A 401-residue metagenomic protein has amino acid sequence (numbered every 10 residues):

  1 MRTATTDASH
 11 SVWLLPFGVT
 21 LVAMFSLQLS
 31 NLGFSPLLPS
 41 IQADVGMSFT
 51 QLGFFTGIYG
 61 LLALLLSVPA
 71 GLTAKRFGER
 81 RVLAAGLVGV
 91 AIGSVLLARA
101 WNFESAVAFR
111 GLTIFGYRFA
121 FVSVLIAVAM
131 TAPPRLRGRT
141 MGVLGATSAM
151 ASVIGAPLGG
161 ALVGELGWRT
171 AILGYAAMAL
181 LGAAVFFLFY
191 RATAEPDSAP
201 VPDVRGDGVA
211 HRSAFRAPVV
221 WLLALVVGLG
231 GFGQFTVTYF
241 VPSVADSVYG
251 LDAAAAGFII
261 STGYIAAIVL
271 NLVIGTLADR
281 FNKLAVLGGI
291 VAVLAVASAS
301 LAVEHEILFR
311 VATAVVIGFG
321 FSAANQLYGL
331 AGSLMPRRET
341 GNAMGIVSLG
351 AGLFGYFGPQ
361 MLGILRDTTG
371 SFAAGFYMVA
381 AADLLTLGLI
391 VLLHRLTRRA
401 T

Functional and structural regions predicted by a protein language model:
L32, G60-V68, S152-V153, Y264-L272 (+2 more regions): Residue-level signature of mid-helix packing/kink "hotspots" within the transmembrane helices of 12-pass Major
F34-S35, V219-I268: Extracytoplasmic gate region of multi-pass secondary transporters
L65-W101: Conserved MFS/SLC helix-loop-helix module at the cytosolic interface between two early adjacent transmembrane helices
S67-G78, L270-N282: Helix-to-loop junctions at the C-terminal end of transmembrane segments in multipass secondary transporters
V82-V95, A285-A299: Structural signature of the two symmetry-related core transmembrane helices
F109-S148: Cytoplasmic helix-loop-helix junction between adjacent transmembrane helices in 12-TM secondary transporters
L144-A192: Helix-loop-helix hairpin linking two adjacent transmembrane segments in secondary transporters
R337-T369: A late C-terminal transmembrane helix in Major Facilitator Superfamily
